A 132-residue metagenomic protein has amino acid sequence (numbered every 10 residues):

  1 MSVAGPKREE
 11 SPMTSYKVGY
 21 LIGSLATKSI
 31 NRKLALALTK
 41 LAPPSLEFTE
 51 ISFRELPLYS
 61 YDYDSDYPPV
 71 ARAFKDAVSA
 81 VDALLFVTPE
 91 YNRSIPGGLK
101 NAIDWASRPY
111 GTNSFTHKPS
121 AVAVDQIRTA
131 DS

Functional and structural regions predicted by a protein language model:
S2-P12: Short, Lys/Arg-enriched N-terminal segments with co-localized hydrophobic residues within the first ~10-30 amino acids
P12-M13, S114: Short, flexible hinge/linker loops that cap or flank conserved catalytic cores
T14-P43: N-terminal beta1-alpha1 ligand-phosphate binding loop
K17, E47, P119: Residues at the starts of beta-strands that form the adenosine-phosphate
I22, S52, V124: Short beta-strand/turn micro-motifs composed of small residues that flank or help shape donor/cofactor-binding pockets
P43-T49: A generic structural motif
E50-V70: N-terminal beta-loop-helix "entrance" segment that forms/cooperates in small-molecule cofactor or anionic ligand
Y67-S132: Helix-loop-strand module that forms the ligand-binding subsite of alpha/beta enzymes
